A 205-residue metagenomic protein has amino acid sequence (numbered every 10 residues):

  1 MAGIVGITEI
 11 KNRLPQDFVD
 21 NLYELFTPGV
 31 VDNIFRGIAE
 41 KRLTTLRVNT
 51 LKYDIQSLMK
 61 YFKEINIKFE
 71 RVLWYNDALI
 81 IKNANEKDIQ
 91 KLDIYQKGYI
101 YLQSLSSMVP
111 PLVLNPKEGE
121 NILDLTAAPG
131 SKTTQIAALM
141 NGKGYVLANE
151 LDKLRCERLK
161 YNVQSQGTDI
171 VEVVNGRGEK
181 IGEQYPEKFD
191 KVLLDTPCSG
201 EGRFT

Functional and structural regions predicted by a protein language model:
G3-T205: S-adenosylmethionine
